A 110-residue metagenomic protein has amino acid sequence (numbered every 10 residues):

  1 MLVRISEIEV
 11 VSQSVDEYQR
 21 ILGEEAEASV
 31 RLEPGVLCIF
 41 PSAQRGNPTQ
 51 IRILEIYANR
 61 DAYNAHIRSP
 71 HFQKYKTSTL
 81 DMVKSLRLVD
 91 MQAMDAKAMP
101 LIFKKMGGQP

Functional and structural regions predicted by a protein language model:
M1-V3, I8-E9, Q13, L54 (+3 more regions): Residue-level marker of intrinsically disordered, low-complexity segments enriched for small/polar residues
L2-E9, C38-I67, K105, Q109: Short, well-ordered beta-strand segments in beta-rich or mixed alpha/beta enzyme and ligand-binding folds
L2-P41: N-terminal first-folded block
S14-D16, D61, A96: Residue-level signal for secondary-structure boundary sites
E24-C38, I56-D90: An amphipathic, aromatic/His-enriched active-site/gating alpha helix that lines ligand/cofactor pockets
P41-T49, K76-P110: Glycine-rich beta-strand-turn "strand-cap" elements at beta-sheet edges
